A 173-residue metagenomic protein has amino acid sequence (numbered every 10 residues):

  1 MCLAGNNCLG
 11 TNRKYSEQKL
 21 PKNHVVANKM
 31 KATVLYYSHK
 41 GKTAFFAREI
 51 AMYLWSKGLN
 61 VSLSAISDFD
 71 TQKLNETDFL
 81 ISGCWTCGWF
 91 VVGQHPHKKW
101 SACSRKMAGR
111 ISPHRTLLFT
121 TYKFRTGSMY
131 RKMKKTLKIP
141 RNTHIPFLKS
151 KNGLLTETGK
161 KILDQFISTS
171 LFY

Functional and structural regions predicted by a protein language model:
N6, K14, K19-N23: Polybasic, lysine-rich low-complexity intrinsically disordered segments
M30-T33: Extreme N-terminal starter segment of soluble prokaryotic enzymes
L35-Y37, F119: Short hydrophobic segments within beta-strands
K42-F45, Y53-S64, E76-Y173: FMN-binding flavodoxin-like domain, especially the glycine-rich phosphate-binding loop
A65-F69: Short acidic loop-to-helix transition motifs that present clustered carboxylates
